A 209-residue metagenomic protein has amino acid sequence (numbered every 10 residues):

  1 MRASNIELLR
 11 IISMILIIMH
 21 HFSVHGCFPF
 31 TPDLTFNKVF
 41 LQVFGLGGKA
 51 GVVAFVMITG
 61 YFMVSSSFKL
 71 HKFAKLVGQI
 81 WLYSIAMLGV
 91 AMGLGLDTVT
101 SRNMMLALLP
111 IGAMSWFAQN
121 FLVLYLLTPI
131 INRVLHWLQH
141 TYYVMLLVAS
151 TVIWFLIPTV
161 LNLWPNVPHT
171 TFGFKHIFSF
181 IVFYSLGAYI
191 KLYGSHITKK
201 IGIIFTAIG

Functional and structural regions predicted by a protein language model:
M1-W154, K200-I201: Membrane-cytosol interface segments of multi-pass membrane proteins, especially ER/Golgi lipid-handling enzymes
L108-P110, R133-G209: Aromatic-enriched alpha-helical transmembrane segments of multi-pass intramembrane proteins
